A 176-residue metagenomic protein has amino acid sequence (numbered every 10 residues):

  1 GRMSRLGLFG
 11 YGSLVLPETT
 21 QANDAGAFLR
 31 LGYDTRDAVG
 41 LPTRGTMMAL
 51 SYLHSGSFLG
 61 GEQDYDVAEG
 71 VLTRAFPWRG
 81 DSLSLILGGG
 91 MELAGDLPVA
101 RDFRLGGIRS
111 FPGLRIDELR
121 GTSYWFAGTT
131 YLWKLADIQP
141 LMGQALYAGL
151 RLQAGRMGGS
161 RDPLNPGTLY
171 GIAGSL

Functional and structural regions predicted by a protein language model:
G1-L16: Transmembrane beta-barrel wall of Gram-negative outer-membrane proteins
L14-T20, D24-L152, G158-D162: C-terminal outer-membrane beta-barrel translocator/porin domains of Gram-negative envelope proteins and their
P163-L176: C-terminal beta-signal and terminal closure region of outer-membrane beta-barrel proteins
